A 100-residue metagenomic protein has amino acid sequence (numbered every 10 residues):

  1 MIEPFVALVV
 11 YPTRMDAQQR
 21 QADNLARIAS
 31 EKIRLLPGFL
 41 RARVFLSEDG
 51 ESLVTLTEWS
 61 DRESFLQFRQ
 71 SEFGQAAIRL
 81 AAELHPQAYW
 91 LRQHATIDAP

Functional and structural regions predicted by a protein language model:
M1-E3, Y11-P12, L40-E51, A76-P100: Glycine-rich beta-strand-turn "strand-cap" elements at beta-sheet edges
V10-P12, L56-E58: Short hydrophobic/aromatic beta-strand micro-patches that form the beta-sheet surface supporting nucleotide- or nucleic
P12-L25: Short, surface-exposed ligand-recognition loops at beta-strand->loop->(often short) alpha-helix junctions that present
R14-D16, S60-R62, D98: Short coil/turn motifs at secondary-structure junctions
A17-Q19, A29-K32, V44: Intrinsically disordered, low-complexity segments enriched in polar/charged residues with Gly/Pro, especially when
Q19-Q21, S52-V54, F65-Q67: Short acidic, gly/pro-rich beta-turn/loop elements at beta-sheet edges and active-site/ligand-binding grooves
R27-L40, E58-R92: An amphipathic, aromatic/His-enriched active-site/gating alpha helix that lines ligand/cofactor pockets
